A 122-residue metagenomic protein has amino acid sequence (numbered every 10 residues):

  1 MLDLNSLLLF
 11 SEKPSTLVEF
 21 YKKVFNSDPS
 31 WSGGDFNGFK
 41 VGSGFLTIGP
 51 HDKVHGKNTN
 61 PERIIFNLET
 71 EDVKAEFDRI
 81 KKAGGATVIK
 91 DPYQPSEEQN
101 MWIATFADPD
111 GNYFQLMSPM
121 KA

Functional and structural regions predicted by a protein language model:
M1-V18, I64-F66, M117-A122: N-terminal beta-strand motif that seeds the catalytic metal site of vicinal oxygen chelate
N5, F25, G34-D35, I64 (+1 more regions): Residue-level marker for the onset of beta-strands and adjacent loop->beta junctions in well-ordered domains
L7, P50, E98-Q99, T105 (+1 more regions): Short beta->alpha transition motifs characteristic of CBS
K13-P14, F66-D110: Vicinal oxygen chelate
S15-V24, A104: Conserved active-site alpha-helix within GNAT-family acetyltransferase domains
V24-S30, G84-T87: Conserved acetyl-CoA-binding loop of GNAT-fold acetyltransferases
S27-P61, Y113-P119: Conserved short beta-strand elements that form part of the metal-binding/catalytic scaffold of enzyme active sites
